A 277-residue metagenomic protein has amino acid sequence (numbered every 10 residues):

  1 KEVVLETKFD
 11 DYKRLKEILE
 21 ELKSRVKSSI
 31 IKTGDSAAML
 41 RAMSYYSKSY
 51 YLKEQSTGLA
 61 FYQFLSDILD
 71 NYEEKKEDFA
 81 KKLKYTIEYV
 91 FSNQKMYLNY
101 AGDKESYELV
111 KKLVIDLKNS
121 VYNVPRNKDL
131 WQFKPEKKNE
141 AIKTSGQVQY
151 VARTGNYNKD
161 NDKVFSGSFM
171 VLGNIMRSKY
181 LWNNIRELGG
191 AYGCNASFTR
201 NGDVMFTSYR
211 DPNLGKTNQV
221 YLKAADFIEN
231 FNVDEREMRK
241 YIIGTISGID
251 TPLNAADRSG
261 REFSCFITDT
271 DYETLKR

Functional and structural regions predicted by a protein language model:
K1-L130, L188-R277: Charge-rich, well-structured scaffold segments of protease-associated domains
E2, K95, K104, K111-E187: His/Glu-based metal-binding/catalytic segments typifying zinc-dependent metallopeptidases
